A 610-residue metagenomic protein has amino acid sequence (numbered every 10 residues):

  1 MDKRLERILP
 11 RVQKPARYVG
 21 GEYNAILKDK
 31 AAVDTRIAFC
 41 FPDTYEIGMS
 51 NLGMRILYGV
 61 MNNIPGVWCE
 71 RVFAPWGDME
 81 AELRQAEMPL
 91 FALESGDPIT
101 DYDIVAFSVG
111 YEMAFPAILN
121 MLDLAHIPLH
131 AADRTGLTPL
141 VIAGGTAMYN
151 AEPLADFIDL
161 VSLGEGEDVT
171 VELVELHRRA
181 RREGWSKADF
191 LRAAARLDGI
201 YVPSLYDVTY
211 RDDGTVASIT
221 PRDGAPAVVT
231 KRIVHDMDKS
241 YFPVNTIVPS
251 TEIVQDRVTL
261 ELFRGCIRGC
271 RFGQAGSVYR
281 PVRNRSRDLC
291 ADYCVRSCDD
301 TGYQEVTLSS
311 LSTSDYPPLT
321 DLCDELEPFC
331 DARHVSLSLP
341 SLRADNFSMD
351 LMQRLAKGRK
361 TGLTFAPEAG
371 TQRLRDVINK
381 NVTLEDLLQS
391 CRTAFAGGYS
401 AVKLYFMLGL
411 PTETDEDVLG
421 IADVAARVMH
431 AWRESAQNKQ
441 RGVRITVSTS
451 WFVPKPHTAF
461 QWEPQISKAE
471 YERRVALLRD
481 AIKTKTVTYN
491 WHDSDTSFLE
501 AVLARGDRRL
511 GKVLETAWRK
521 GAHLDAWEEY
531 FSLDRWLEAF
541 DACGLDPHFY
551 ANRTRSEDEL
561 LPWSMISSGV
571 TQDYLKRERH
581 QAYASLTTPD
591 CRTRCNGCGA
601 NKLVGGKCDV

Functional and structural regions predicted by a protein language model:
M1-L27, A31, I37-F39, T484-V610: Radical SAM enzyme core and accessory elements
I8-A38, Y45-E46, P203, T209 (+3 more regions): N-terminal [4Fe-4S]-dependent radical SAM core
I37-D43, M61, V248-Q274, C298 (+2 more regions): N-terminal pre-triad scaffold of radical SAM enzymes
C40, M113, V295-K403, M407-T446 (+2 more regions): Conserved SAM/AdoMet-binding glycine-rich loop
N51, E252-D288, R594-V610: Canonical Radical SAM [4Fe-4S] cluster-binding loop centered on the CxxxCxxC motif and its immediate flanking residues
M54, A86, L122, D156-V161 (+8 more regions): Short secondary-structure boundary/capping segments
A74-R222, A459-D507, E515-E529: Glycine-rich beta-alpha loop elements in corrinoid/cobalamin-binding modules across cobalamin-dependent enzymes
G77-D78, P153, D207-R211, P317-P318 (+7 more regions): Flexible glycine/acidic-rich beta-alpha junction loops that bind and position SAM and/or redox cofactors in anaerobic
